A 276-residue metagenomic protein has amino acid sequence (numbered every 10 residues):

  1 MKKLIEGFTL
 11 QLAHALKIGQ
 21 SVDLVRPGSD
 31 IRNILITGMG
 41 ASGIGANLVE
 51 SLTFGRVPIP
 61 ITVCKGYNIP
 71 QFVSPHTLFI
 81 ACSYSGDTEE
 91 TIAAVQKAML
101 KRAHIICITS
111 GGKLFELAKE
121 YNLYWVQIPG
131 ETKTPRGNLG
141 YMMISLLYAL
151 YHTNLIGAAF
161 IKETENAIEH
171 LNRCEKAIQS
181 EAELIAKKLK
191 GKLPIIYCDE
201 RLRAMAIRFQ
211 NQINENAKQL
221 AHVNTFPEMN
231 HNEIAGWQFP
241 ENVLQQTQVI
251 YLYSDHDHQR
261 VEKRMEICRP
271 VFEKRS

Functional and structural regions predicted by a protein language model:
K2-L4, G19-V25, S29-R32, Y151-Q246: Active-site phosphate/pyrophosphate-binding segments
L4-P27, R32-A46: N-terminal, Lys/Arg-enriched amphipathic/low-complexity engagement segments that precede the first folded domain
T9, A13, N47-E50, M143-L150 (+4 more regions): Predominant activation on well-ordered alpha-helical scaffold segments within soluble catalytic domains
G28-K176, K187, S254-Q259, E266-E273: Glycine-rich phosphate-binding loops that contact phosphosugars or nucleotide phosphates
A235-S276: C-terminal active-site/capping subdomain that shapes the small-molecule cofactor and substrate pocket of enzyme
